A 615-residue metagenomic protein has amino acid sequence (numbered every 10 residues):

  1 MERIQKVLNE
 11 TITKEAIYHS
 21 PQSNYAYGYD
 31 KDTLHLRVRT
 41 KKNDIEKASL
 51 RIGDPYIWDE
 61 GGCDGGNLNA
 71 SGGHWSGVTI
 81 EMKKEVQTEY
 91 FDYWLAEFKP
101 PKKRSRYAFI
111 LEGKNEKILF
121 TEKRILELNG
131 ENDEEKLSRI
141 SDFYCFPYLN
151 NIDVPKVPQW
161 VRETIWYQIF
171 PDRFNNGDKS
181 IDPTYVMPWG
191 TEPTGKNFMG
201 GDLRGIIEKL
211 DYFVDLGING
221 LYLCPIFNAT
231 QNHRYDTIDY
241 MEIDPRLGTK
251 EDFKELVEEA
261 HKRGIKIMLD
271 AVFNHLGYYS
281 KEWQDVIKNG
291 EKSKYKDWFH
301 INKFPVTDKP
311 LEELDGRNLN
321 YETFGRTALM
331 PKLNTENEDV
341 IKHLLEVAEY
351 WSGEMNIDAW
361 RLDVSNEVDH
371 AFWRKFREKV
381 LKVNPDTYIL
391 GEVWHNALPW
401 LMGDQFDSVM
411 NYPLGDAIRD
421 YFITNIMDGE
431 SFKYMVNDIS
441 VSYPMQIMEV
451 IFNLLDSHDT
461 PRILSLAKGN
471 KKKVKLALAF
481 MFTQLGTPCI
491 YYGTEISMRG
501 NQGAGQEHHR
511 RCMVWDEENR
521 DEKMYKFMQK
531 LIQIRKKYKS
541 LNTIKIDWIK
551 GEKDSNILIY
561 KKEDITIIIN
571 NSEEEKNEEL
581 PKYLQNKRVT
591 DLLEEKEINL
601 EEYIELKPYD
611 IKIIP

Functional and structural regions predicted by a protein language model:
M1-D44, E135-I152, V157: Non-catalytic, glycine-rich low-complexity segments
Y25, D32-R39, Q533, I549-Y583: Carbohydrate-binding surface patches
N43-P101, E112-E127: Aromatic- and glycine-rich beta-strand/loop motifs that create alpha-glucan
A48, V257-I265, H275, S280-G290 (+9 more regions): Active-site-proximal helices and loops of the catalytic beta/alpha 8
T164, F170-N219, I226-E349, E354 (+3 more regions): Substrate-binding/active-site clefts of carbohydrate-active enzymes
I165-Y167, L221-L223, I267-L269, W360 (+4 more regions): Hydrophobic faces of well-ordered beta-strands that scaffold small-molecule active sites in alpha/beta enzyme cores
D172, M402-S408, E449, N453-D456 (+2 more regions): Aromatic/acidic polysaccharide-binding cleft in carbohydrate-active enzymes
L600-P615: C-terminal beta-strand-rich structural cap/linker in extracellular carbohydrate-active enzymes
